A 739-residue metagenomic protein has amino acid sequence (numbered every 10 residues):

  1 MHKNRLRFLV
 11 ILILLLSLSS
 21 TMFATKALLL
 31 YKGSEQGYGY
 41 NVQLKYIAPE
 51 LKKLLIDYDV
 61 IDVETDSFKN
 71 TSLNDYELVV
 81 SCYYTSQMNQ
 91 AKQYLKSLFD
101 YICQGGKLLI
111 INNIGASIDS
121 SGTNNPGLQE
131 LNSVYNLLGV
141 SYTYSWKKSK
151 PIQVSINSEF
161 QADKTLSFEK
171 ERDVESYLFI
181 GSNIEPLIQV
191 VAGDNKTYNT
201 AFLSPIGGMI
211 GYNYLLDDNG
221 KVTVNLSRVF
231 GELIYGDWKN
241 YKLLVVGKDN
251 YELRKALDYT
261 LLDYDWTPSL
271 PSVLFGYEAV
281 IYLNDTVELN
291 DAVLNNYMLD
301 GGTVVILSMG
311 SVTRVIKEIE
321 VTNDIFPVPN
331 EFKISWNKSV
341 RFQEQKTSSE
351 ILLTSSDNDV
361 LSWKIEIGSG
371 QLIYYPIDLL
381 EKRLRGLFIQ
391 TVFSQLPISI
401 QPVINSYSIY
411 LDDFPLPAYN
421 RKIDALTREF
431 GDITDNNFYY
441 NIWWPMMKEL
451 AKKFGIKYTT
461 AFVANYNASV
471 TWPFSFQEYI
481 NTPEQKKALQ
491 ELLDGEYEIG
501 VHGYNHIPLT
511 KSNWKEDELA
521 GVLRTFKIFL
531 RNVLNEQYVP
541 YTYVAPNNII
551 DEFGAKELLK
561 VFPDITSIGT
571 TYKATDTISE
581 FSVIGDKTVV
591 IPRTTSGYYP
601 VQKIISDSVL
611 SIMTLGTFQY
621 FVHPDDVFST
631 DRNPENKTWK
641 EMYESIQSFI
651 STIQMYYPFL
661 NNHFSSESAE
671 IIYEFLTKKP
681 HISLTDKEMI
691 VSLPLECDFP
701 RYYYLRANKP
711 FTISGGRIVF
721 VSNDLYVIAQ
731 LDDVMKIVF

Functional and structural regions predicted by a protein language model:
T25-A27, V42, K107-L108, D163 (+3 more regions): A glycine-centered loop/beta-turn motif at secondary-structure junctions
L29, Q36-G122, L244-V312: Helical hinge/lid and interdomain linker segments adjacent to catalytic or ligand-binding clefts that mediate domain
Q87-D163, T286-L353: A glycine-rich, often tryptophan-bearing local segment used as a flexible ligand/cofactor-contacting loop or short
G115-Q153, K242-G247, M298-D300, L307-E318 (+2 more regions): Metal-dependent polysaccharide deacetylase catalytic core of the NodB/CE4 family, i.e., the active-site-bearing domain
E288-N290, S722-F739: C-terminal beta-strand-rich structural cap/linker in extracellular carbohydrate-active enzymes
P376-L379, L396-Y419, A451, V589-I671: Catalytic grooves of carbohydrate-active enzymes
L380-Q490, G495: Active-site beta->alpha N-cap acidic-glycine motif
S666-P710: Surface beta-strand/loop "capping" patches
